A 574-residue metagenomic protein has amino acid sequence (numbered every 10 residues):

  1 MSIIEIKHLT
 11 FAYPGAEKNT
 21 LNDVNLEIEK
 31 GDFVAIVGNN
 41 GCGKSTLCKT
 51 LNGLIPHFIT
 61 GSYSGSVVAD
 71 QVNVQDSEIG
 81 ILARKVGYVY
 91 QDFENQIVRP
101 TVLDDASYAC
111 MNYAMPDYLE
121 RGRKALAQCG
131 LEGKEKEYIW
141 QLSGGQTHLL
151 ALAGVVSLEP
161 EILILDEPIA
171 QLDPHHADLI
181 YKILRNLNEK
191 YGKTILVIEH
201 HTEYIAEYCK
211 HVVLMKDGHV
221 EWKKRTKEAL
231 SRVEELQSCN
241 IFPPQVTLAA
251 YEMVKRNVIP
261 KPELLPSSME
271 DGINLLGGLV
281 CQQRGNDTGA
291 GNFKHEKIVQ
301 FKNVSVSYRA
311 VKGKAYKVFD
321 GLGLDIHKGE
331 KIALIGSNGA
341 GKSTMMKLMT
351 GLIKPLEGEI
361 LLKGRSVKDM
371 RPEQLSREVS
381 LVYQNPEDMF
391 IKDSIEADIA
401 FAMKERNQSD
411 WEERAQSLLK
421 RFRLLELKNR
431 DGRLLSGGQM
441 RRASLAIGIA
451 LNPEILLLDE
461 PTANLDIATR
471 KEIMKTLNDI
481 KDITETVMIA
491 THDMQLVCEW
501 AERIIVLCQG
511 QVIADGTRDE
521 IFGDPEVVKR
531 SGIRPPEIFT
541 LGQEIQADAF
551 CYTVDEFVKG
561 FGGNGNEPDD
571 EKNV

Functional and structural regions predicted by a protein language model:
V37-N39, I335-S337: The feature captures the beta-strand-to-loop junction immediately N-terminal to the Walker
N52, T350: Helix-to-loop junction immediately C-terminal to a conserved catalytic motif
T60-V72, G358-S366, L375: Conserved ABC transporter NBD signature motif
D117-K134, S409-L427: Conserved ABC ATPase "signature" region
Y138-L142, Q146, D431-L435: Conserved ABC ATPase signature
L163-D166, L456-D459: Catalytic Walker B motif of ABC-type/P-loop ATPase nucleotide-binding domains
D217-G218, G510: Conserved ABC ATPase "signature" C-loop
